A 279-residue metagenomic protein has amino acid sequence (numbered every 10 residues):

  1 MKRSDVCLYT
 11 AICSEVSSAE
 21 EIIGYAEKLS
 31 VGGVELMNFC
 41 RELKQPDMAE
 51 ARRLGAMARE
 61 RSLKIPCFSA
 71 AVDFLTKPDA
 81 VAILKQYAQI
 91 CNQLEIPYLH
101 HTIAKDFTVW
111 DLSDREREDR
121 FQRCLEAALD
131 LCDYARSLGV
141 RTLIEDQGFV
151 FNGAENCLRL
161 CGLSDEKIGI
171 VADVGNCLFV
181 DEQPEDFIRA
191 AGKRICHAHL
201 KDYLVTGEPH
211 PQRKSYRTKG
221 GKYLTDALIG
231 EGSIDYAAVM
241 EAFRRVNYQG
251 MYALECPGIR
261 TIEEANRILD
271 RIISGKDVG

Functional and structural regions predicted by a protein language model:
M1-C7, I12-G32, A49, G55 (+3 more regions): Histidine-acidic metal/acid-base catalytic patches
D5, E20, G24, A56-E60 (+1 more regions): Active-site acidic/histidine proton-transfer and metal-coordination neighborhood in alpha/beta enzyme cores
T10, N38, A70-V72, I144-D146 (+2 more regions): Short glycine-centered, acidic/aromatic-flanked micro-motifs in structured strand/loop junctions that mark active-site
Y25, S30-P46, S69-V72: N-terminal substrate-binding region of glycoside hydrolase catalytic domains
E35, C67, H100, L143 (+2 more regions): Conserved beta-strand positions in the central sheet of alpha/beta enzyme cores
E35-R59, K105-D111: Glycine-rich, proline-tolerant flexible connector loops at the mouths of alpha/beta enzymes
C40, S69-P78, A227-G230: The substrate-binding groove and active-site-proximal loops of carbohydrate-active enzymes, especially glycoside
R41-K44, V72-T76, D106-F107, G148-F151 (+3 more regions): Short, small-residue-enriched loops and turns at beta-alpha junctions that line or gate enzyme active sites
